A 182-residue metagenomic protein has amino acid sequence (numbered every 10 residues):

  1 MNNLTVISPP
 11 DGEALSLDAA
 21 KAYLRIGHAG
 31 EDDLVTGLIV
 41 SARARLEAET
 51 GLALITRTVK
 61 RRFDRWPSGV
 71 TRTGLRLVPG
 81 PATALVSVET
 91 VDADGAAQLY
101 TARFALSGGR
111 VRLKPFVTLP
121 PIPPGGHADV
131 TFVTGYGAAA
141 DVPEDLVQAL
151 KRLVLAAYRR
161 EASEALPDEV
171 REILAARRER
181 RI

Functional and structural regions predicted by a protein language model:
M1-I182: Divalent metal-cofactor coordination and adjacent catalytic microenvironments
